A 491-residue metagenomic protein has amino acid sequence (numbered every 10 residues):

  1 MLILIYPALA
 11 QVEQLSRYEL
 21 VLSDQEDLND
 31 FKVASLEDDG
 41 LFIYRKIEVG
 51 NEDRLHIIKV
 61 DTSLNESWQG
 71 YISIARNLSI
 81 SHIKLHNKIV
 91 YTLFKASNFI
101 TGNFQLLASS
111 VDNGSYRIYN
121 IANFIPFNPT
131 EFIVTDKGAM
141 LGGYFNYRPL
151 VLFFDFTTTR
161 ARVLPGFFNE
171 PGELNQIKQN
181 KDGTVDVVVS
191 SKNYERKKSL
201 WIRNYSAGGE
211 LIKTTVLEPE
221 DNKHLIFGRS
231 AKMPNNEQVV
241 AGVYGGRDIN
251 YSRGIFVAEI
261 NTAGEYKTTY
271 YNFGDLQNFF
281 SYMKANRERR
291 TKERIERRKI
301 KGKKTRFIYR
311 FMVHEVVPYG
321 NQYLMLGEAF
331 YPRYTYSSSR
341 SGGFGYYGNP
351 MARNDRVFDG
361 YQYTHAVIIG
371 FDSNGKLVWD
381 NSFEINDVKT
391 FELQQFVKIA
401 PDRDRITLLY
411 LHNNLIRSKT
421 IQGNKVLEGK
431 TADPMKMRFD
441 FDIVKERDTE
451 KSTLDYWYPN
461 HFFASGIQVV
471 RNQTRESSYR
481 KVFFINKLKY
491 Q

Functional and structural regions predicted by a protein language model:
M1-S16: Bacterial Sec-dependent N-terminal signal peptides
L22, S63-N103, Y116-P129, T214-H224 (+1 more regions): Blade-loop segments of beta-propeller domains
D24-A34, A75-L85, N120-T135, N169-N180 (+4 more regions): Repeated scaffold domains used in trafficking and secretory/extracellular systems, primarily beta-propellers
K32-G50, I83-I100, T130-N146, V151-L152 (+7 more regions): Short beta-strand elements that form the blades of beta-propeller/WD-repeat-like and other beta-sheet-rich scaffold
H56-T62, F104-N113, L152-T157, K198-L211 (+4 more regions): Beta-propeller blade signature
E131-L225, A231-G242: Solenoidal tandem-repeat scaffolds enriched in leucines and small polar residues
T215-G228, K267-K292, E296-I308, W379-K398 (+1 more regions): Conserved blade-ending motifs and adjacent loop-strand segments that build the rim/top face of beta-propeller domains
M312-S339, G345-H365, G370, F391-E428 (+1 more regions): Loop/turn-rich, solvent-exposed surfaces of beta-rich toroidal or solenoidal domains
